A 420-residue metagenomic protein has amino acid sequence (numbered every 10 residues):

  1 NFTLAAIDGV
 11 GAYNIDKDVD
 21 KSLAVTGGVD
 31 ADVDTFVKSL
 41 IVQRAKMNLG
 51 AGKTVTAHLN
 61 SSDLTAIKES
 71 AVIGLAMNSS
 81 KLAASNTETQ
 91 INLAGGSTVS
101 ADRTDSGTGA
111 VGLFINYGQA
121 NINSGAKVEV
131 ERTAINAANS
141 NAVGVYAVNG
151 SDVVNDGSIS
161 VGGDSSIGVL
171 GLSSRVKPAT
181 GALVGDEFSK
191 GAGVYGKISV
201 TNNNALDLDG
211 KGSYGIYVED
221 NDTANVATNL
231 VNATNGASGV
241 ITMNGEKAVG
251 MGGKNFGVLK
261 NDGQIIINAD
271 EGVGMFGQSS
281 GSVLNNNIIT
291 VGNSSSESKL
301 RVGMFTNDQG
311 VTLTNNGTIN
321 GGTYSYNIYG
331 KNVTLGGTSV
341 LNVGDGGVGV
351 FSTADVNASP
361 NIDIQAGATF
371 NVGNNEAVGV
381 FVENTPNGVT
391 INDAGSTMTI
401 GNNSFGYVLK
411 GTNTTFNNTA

Functional and structural regions predicted by a protein language model:
N1-A420: Surface-exposed loop/turn motifs in large extracellular/passenger domains
